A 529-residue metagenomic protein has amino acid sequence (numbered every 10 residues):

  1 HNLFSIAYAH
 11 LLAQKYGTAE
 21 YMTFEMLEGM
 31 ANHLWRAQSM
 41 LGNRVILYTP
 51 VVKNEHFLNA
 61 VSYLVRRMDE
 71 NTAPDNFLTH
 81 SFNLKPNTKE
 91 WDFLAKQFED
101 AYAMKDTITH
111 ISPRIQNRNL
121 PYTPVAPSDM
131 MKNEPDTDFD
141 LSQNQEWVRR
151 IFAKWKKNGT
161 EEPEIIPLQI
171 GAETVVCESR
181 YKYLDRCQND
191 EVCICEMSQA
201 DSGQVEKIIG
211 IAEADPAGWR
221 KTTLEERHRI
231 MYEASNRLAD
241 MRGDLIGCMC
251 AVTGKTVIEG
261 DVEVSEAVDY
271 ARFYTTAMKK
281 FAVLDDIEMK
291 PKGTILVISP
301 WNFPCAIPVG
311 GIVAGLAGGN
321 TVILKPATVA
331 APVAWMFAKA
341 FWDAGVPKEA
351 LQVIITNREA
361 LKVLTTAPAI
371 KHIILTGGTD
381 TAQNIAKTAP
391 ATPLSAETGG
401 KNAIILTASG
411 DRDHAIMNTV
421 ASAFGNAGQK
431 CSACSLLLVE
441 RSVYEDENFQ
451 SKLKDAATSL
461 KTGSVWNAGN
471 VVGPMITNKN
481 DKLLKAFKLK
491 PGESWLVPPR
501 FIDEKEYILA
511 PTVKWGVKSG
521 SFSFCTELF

Functional and structural regions predicted by a protein language model:
H1-R67, N71, D75: Catalytic alpha/beta core domains of metabolic enzymes, predominantly
N2-Y8, A31-W35, N54-H56, N76-F77 (+11 more regions): Flexible loop/turn segments at secondary-structure boundaries
A9, Q38, A271, A334-F337 (+4 more regions): Hydrophobic packing residues within well-ordered alpha-helices of enzyme cores
A13, T72, Y102, P216 (+14 more regions): Structural signal for hydrophobic packing residues in well-ordered secondary-structure cores of soluble enzyme domains
F24-E28, P50-L58, R67, T137-L141 (+14 more regions): Hydrophobic alpha-helical scaffolding
G42-R44, T49-G210, A214-A217, K221 (+9 more regions): Terminal low-complexity tails and localization/encapsulation signals of metabolic enzymes
C250, T276-H414: Rossmann-like NAD(P) dinucleotide-binding subdomain of oxidoreductase/dehydrogenase enzymes
A340, G345, A367, H372 (+1 more regions): ALDH superfamily catalytic-core signature
